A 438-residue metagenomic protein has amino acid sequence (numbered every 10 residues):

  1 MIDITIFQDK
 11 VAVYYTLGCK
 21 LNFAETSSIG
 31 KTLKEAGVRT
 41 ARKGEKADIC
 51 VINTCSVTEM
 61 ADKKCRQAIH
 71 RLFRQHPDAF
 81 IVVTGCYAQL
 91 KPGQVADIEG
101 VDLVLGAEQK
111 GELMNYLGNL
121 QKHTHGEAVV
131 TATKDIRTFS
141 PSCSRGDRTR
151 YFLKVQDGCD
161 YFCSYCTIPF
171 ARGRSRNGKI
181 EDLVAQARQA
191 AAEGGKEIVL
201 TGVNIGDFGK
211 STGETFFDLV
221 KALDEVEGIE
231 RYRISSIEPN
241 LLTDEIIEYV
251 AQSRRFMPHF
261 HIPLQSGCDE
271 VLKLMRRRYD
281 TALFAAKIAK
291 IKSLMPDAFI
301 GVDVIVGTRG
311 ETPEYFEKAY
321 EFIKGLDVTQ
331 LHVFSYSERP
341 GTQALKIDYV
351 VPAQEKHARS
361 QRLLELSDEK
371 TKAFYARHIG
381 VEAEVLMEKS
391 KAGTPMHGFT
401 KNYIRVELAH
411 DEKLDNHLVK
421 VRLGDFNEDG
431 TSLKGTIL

Functional and structural regions predicted by a protein language model:
M1-D207, K221, E245, F260 (+5 more regions): Proteins enriched for Cys/Gly/acidic motifs involved in redox and nucleic-acid/cofactor modification
I81-V82, L90-K91, A192-E314: Conserved SAM/AdoMet-binding glycine-rich loop
G93, Y315-Y320: Short, acidic/polar
I98-V101, Q121-H123, F216, V250-A251 (+2 more regions): Short, hinge-like loop/turn segments at secondary-structure boundaries
G146-T149, C159-D160, F256, S266 (+5 more regions): Short flexible coil/turn linkers enriched for glycine and charged/polar residues that connect secondary-structure
I262, D303, I323, L331 (+3 more regions): Hydrophobic, well-ordered secondary-structure elements that form the walls of internal hydrophobic environments
E311, L326-V328: Contiguous mid-protein beta-loop-alpha structural module that forms a pocket-lining wall or clamp of enzyme active
K346-L438: Terminal RNA-binding accessory module
